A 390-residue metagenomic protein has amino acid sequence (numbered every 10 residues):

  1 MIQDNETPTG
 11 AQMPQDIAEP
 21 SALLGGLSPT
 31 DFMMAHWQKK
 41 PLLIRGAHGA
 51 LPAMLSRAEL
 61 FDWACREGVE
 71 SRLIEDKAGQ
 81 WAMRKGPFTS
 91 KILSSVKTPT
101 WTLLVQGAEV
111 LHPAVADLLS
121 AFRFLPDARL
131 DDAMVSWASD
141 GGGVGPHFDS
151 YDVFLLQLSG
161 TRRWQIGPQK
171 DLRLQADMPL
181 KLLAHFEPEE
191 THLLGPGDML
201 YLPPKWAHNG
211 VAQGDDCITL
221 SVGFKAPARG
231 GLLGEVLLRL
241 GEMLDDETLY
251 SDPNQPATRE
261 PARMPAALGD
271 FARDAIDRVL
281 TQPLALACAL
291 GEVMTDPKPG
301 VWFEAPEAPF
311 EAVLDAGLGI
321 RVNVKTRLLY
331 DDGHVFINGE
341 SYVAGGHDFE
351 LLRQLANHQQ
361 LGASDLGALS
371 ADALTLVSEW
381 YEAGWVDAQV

Functional and structural regions predicted by a protein language model:
I2-A35, H48-D198, W206-L249, N254: Active-site region of the double-stranded beta-helix
I2-M13, D31, K39, S341-V390: Long, charge-rich, low-complexity alpha-helical segments
P41, P203-P204: Proline-centered helix-kink/hinge sites
P204, V222-F224, G339, V390: Active-site proximal loops enriched in glycine and acidic residues that flank catalytic Cys/His/Asp and coordinate
L238-E292: Long, charge-rich alpha-helical interaction segments
D277-A356, S378, V390: Acidic, low-complexity/disordered tracts enriched in E/D and polar residues
